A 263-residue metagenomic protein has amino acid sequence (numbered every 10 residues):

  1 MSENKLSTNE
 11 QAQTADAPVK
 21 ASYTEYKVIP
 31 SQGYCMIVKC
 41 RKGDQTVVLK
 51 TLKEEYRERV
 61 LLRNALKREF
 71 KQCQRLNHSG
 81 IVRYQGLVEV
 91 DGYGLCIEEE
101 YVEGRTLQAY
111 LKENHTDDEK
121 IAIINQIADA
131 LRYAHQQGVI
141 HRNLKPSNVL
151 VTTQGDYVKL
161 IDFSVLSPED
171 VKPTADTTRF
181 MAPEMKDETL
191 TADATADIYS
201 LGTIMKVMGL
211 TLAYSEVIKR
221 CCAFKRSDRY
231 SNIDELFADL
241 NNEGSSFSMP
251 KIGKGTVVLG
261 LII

Functional and structural regions predicted by a protein language model:
Y56-R75: AlphaC helix of the eukaryotic protein kinase fold
R83-L95: Short beta-strand micro-motifs within the conserved protein kinase catalytic domain, predominantly in the N-lobe
G92-T106: Conserved short submotifs of the Hanks-type protein kinase catalytic core that shape the nucleotide-binding pocket
T106-T116: AlphaC helix of the protein kinase catalytic domain
I123-I124: Activation segment signature within eukaryotic-like protein kinase domains
H135-V151: Catalytic-loop of the protein kinase fold
T211-F224: Conserved C-terminal C-lobe helix
R229: Conserved HRD-motif arginine in the catalytic loop of eukaryotic-like protein kinases
